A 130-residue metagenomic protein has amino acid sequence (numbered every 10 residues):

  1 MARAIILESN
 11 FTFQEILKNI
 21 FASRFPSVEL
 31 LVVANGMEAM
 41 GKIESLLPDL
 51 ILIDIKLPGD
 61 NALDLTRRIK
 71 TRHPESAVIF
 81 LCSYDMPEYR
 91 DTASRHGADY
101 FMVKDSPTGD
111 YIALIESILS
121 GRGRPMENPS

Functional and structural regions predicted by a protein language model:
E8: Conserved acidic carboxylate
F11-L31: Two-component/phosphorelay signaling modules centered on CheY-like receiver
V32-L50: Acidic, metal-coordinating helix/loop segments flanking the phosphotransfer/catalytic sites of two-component signaling
N35, N61-D64: Acidic catalytic/metal-coordinating carboxylates
G41, L63-P74: Short amphipathic alpha-helix used as the core "switch/output" element in two-component signaling
D54-I55: Active-site residues of response regulator receiver
D64, D85-M102, S106, I112: Alpha4 helix (beta4-alpha4-beta5 surface) of REC/receiver domains from two-component response regulators
